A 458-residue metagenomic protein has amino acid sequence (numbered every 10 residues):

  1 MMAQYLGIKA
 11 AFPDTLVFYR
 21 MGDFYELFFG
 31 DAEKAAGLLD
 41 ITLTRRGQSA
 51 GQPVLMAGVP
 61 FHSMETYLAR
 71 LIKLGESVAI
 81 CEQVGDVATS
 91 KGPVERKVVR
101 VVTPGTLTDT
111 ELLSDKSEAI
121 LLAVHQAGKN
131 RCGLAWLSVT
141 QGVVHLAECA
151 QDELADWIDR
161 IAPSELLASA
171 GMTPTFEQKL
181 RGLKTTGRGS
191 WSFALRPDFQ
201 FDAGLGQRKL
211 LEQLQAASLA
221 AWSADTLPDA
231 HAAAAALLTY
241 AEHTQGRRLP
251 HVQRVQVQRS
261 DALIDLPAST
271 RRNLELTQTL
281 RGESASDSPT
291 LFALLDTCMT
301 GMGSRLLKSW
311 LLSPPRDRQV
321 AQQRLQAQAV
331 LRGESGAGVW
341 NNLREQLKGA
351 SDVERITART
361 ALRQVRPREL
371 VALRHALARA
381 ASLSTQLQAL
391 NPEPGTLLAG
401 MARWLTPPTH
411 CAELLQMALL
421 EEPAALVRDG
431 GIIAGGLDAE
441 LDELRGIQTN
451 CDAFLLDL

Functional and structural regions predicted by a protein language model:
M1-R332, G336, N341, E345-A361 (+1 more regions): Charged catalytic and DNA/RNA-contacting regions of genome-maintenance and nucleic-acid-processing enzymes
